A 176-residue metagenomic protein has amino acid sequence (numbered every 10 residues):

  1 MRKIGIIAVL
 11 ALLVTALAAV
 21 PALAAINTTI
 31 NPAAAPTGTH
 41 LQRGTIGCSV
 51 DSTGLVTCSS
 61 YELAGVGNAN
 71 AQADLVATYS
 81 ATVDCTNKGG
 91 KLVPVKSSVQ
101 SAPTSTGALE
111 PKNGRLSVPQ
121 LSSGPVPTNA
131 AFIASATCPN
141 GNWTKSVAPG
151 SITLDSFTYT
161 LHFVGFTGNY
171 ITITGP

Functional and structural regions predicted by a protein language model:
M1-A8: Bacterial N-terminal signal peptides that target proteins for export
A8-A18: Bacterial N-terminal signal peptides
A19-A24: Sec/Tat signal peptide C-region and signal peptidase I cleavage site
A25-P176: Mature extracytoplasmic or otherwise solvent-exposed domains
